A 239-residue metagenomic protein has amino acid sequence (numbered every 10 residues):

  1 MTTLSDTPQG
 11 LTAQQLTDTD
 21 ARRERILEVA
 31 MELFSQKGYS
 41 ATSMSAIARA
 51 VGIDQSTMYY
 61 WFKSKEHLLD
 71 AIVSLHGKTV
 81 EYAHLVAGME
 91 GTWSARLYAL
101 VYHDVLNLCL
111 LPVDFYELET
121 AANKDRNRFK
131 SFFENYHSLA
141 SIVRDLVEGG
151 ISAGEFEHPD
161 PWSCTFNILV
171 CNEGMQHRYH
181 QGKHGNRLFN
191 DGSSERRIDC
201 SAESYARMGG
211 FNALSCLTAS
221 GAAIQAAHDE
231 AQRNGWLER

Functional and structural regions predicted by a protein language model:
M1-Q9, H137-S152, C171-R239: C-terminal peripheral helix-coil segments that are non-catalytic and often amphipathic
T19, L69, V73, F129-A140 (+1 more regions): Amphipathic, non-transmembrane alpha-helical scaffold segments
R22-A30, I47, I72-V80, V143: Generic hydrophobic, amphipathic alpha-helix propensity
R25, L33-H67, A71: Helix-turn-helix
V29, L33, H103, N107 (+1 more regions): Amphipathic alpha-helical interface segments
S40-A41, E155-H158: Short, charged helix-capping/linker segments at alpha-helix termini
A71, H84-L110, D114, T165-I168 (+1 more regions): Hydrophobic alpha-helical connector segments
V105-E148, S152-E155, W162-S163: Short secondary-structure transition hinges
